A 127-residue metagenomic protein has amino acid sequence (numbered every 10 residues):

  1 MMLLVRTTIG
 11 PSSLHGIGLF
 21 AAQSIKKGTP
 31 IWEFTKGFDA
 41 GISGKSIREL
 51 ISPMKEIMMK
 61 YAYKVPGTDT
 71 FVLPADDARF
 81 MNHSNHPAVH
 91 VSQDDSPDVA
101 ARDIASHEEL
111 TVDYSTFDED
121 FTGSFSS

Functional and structural regions predicted by a protein language model:
M1-S127: Conserved catalytic SET/PR domain of SAM-dependent protein methyltransferases, capturing the structural core that binds
